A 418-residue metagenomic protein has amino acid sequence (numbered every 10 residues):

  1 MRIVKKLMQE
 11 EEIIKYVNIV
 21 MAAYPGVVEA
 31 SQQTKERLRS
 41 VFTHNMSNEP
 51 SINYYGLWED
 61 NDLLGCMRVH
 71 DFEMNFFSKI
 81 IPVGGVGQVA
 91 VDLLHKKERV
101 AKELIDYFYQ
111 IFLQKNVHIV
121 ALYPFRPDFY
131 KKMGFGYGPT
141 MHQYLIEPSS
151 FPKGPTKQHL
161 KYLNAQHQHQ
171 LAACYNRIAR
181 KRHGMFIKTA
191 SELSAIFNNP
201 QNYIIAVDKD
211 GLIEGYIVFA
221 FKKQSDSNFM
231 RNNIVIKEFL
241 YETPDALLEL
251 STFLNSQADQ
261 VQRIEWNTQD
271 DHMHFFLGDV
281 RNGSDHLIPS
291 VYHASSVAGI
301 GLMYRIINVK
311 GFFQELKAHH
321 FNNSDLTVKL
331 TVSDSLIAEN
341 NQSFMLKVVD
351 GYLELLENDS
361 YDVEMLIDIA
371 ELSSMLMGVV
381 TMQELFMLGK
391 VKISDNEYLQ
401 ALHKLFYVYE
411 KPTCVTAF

Functional and structural regions predicted by a protein language model:
R2-I14, N18-V27, K157-F418: Intrinsically disordered, low-complexity, positively biased terminal segments
V28-M74, K181-I204, F313-H320: Active-site rim helix/loop that mediates acceptor-substrate recognition in acyltransferases
Y54-G56, D62-F72, G85, A90 (+1 more regions): Conserved beta-strand in the GNAT
E73-V86, K96, Q224-N233: A conserved beta-turn-beta hairpin within the catalytic core of GNAT-like acetyltransferases that forms part
V86-V91, K96-Q110, T243-N255: Conserved acetyl-CoA-binding loop-helix of GNAT-fold acetyltransferases
I105, Q110-P124, D259-Q269: Conserved GNAT acetyl-CoA-binding A-motif
Q114-H118, P124-H142, E249, D271-I288: Conserved active-site alpha-helix within GNAT-family acetyltransferase domains
M141, I146-H159, A172: Contiguous, non-catalytic segments that form substrate-binding/exosite surfaces or channel walls
